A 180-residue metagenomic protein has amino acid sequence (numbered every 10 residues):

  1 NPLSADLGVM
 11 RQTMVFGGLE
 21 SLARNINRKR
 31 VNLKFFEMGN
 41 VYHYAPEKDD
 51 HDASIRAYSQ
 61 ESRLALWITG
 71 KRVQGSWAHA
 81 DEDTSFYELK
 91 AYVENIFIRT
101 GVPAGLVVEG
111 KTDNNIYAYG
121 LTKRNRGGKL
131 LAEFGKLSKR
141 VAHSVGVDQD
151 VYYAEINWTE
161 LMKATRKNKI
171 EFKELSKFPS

Functional and structural regions predicted by a protein language model:
N1-S180: Extended beta-strand-rich architecture
